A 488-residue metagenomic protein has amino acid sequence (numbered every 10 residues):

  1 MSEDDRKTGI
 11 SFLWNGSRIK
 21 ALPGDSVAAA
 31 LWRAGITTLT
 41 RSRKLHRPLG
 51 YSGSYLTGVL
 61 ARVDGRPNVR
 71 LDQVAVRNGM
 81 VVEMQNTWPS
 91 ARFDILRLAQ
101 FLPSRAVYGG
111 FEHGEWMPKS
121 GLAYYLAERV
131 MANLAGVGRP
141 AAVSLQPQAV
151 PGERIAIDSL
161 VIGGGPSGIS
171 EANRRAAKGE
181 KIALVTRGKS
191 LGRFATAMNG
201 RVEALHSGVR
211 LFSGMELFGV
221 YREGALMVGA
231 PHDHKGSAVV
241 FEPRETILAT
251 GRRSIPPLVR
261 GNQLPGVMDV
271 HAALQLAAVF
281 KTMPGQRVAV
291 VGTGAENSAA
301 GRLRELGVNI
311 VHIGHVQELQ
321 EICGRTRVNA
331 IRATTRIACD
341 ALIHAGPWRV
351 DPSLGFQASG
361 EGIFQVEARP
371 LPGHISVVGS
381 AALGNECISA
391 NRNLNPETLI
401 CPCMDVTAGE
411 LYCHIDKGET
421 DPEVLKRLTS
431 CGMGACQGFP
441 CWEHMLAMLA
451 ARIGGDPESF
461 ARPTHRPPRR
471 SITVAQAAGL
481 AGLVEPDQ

Functional and structural regions predicted by a protein language model:
M1-Q488: Residues forming the flavin
